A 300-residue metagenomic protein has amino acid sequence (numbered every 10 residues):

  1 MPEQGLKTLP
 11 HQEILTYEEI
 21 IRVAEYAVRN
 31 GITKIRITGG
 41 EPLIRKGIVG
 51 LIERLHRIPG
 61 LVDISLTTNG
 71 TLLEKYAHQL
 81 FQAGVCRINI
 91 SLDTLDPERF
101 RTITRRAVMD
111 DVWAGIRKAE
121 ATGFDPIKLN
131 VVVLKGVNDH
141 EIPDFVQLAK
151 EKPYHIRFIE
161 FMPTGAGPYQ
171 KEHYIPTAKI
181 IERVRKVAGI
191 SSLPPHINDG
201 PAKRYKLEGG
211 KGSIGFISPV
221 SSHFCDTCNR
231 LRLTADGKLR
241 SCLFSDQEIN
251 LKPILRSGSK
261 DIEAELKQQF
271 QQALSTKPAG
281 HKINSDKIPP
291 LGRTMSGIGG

Functional and structural regions predicted by a protein language model:
M1, A77, T104, L243 (+1 more regions): Short, flexible helix/strand-to-coil boundary loops that buttress conserved ligand/catalytic motifs in alpha/beta
M1-L15, L243: Canonical Radical SAM [4Fe-4S] cluster-binding loop centered on the CxxxCxxC motif and its immediate flanking residues
I14-I37, I44-I159: Radical SAM/AdoMet-radical enzyme domain recognition
E25, E53, Q147, P163 (+2 more regions): Generic alpha-helical structural context detector
K34, S91, R99, S213-F216 (+1 more regions): Residue-level recognition of specific faces of alpha-helices
G60, Y154-H155, G189, S275-K282: Generic structural signal for secondary-structure transition and capping sites
E98-R101, R106-W113, R117, A121-G215 (+3 more regions): Radical SAM enzyme [4Fe-4S]-AdoMet core and its adjacent flexible, acidic and glycine-rich loops/tails across
H223-G300: Radical SAM enzyme core and accessory elements
